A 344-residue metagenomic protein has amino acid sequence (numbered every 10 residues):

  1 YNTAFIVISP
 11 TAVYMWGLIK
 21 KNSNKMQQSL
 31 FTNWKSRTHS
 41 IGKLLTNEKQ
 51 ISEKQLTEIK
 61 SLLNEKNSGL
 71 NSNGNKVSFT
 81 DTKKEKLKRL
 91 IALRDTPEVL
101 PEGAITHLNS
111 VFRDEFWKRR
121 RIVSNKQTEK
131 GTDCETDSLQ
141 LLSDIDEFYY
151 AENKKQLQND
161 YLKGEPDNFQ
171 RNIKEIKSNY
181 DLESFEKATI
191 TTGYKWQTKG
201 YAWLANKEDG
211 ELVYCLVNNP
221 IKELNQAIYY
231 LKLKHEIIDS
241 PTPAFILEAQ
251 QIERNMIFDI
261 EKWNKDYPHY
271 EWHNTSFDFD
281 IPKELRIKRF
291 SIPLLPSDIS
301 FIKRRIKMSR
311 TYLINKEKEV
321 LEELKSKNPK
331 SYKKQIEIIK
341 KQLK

Functional and structural regions predicted by a protein language model:
Y1-D133, D137, L141, N219-A227 (+2 more regions): Charged, glycine-rich intrinsically disordered N-terminal tails and low-complexity linkers that flank
I145-R305, R310-E317: Nucleic-acid nuclease catalytic cores
